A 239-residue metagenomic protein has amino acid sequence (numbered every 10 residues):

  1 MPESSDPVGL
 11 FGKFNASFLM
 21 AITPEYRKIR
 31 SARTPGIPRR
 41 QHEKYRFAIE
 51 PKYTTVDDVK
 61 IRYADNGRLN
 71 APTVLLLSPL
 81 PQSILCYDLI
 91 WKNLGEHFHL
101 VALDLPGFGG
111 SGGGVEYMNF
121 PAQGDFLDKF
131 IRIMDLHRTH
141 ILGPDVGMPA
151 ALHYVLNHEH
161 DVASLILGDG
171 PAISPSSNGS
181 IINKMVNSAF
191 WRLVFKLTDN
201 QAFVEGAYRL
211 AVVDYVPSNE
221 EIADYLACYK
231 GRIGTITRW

Functional and structural regions predicted by a protein language model:
D6-T73, C86, V101, F108-L142 (+1 more regions): Flexible "cap/lid" subdomain of the alpha/beta-hydrolase fold that forms the substrate-access gate
L76-P79, A102: Structural cue for short, hydrophobic secondary-structure segments
P79-W91: The serine-hydrolase catalytic nucleophile loop
L89-F98, I133: A short, Lys/Arg-enriched amphipathic alpha-helix followed by its capping loop at the start of a domain
K92, L103-P106: N-terminal cap/lid subdomain of alpha/beta-hydrolase-fold enzymes
